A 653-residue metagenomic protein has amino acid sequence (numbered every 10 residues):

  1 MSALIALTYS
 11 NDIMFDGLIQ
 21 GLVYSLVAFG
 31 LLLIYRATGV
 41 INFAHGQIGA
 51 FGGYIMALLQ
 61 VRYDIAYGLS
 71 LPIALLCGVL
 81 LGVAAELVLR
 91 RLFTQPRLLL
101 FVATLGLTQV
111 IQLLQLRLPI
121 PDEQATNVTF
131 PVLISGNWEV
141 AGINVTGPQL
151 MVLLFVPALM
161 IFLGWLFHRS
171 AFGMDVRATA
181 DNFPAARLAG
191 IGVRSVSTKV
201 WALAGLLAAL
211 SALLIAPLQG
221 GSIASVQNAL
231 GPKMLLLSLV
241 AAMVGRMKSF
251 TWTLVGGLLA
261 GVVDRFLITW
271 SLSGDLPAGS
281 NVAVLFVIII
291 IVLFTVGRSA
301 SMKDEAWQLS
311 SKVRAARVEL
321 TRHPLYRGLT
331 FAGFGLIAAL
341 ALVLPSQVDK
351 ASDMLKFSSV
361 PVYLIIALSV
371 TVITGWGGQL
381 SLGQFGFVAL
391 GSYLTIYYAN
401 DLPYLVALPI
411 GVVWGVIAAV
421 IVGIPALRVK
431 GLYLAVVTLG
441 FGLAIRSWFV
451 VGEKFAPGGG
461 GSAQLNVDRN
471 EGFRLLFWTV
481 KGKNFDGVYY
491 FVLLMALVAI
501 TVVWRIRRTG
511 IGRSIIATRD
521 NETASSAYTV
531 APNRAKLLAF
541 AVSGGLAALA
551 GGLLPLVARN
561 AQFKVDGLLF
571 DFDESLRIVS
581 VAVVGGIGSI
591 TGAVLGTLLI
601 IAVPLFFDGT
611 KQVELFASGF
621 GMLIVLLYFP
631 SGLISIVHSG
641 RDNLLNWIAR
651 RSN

Functional and structural regions predicted by a protein language model:
M1-D12, E139-V140: Short, strongly hydrophobic alpha-helical membrane anchors
T8, V23, G46, V83 (+8 more regions): Transmembrane alpha-helices and adjacent helix-loop boundaries
Y24-A28, I48, G52-M56, S70 (+21 more regions): Alpha-helical transmembrane segments in multi-pass membrane proteins
G30-A37, V83-L92, W165, A241-G245 (+1 more regions): C-terminal ends of transmembrane helices
L32-I41, A209-Q227, A548-V565: Non-cytoplasmic
E123-H168: Membrane-helix boundary/helix-loop-helix interface segments in multi-pass membrane proteins
L166-N182, I506-G512, T518-R519: Transmembrane helix boundary and interhelical loop/hinge segments in multi-pass membrane proteins
L239-L293: Hydrophobic alpha-helical segments
